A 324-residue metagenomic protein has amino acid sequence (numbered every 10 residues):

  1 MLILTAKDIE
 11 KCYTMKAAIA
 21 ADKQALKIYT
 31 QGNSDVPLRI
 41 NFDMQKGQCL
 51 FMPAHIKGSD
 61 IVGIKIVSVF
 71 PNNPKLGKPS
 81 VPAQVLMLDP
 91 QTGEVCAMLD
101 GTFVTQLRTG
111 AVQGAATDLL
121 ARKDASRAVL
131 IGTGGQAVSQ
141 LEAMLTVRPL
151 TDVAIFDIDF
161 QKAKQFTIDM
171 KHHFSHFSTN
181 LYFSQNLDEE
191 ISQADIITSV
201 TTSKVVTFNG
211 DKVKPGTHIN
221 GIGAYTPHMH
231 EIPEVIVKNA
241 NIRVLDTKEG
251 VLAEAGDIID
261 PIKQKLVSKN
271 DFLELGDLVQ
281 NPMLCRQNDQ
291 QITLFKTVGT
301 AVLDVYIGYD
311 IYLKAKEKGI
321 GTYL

Functional and structural regions predicted by a protein language model:
M1-Q106, G114, D124, V302-V305 (+1 more regions): N-terminal ligand-binding/catalytic initiation module
I9, M229-L324: Adenosine-phosphate binding glycine-rich loop
L120-R127, P149, K214-P215: Short helix-loop-beta connector
R127-V129, T293: Conserved beta-strand elements of the Class I
T133-G134: Glycine-rich Rossmann-fold phosphate-binding loop(s) that bind the pyrophosphate of adenine dinucleotide cofactors
A137-V138: N-terminal Rossmann-fold NAD(P) dinucleotide-binding loop
V147-F174: NAD(P)-binding Rossmann-fold cofactor-contacting core
H176-F177, L181-D260: Rossmann-like adenosine-cofactor binding region
